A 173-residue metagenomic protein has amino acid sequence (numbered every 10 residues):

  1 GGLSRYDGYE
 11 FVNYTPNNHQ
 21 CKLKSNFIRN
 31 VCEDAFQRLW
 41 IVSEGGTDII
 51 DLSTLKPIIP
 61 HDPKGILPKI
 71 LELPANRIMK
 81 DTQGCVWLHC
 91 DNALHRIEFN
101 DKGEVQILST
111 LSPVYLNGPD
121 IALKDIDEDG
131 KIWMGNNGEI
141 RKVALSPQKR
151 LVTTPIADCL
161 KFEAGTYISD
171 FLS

Functional and structural regions predicted by a protein language model:
G1-S173: Carboxylate-rich, polar loop motifs that coordinate divalent cations or form catalytic acidic clusters
